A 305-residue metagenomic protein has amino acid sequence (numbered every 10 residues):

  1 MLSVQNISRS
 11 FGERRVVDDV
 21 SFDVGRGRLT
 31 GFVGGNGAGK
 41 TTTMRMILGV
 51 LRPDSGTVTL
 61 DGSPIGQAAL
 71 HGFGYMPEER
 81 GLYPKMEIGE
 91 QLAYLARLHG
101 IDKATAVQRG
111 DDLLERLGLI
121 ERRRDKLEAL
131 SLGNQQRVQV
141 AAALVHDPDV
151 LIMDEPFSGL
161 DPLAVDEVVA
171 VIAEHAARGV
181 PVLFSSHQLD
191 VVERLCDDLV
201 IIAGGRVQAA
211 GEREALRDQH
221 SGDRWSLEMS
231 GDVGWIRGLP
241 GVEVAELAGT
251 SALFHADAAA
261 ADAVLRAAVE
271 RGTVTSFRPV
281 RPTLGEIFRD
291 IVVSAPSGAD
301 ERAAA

Functional and structural regions predicted by a protein language model:
L2, R9-A203, A209: ABC transporter nucleotide-binding domains
Q5, E228, R278-V280: Solvent-exposed beta-strand sheet faces enriched in polar/charged residues
G66, G89, L189, C196 (+4 more regions): Alpha-helix N-cap/helix-start and coil->helix boundary motif
A69, H220, P240, F288-I291: Short, flexible helix/strand-to-coil boundary loops that buttress conserved ligand/catalytic motifs in alpha/beta
V169-H255: ABC transporter nucleotide-binding domain
A258-A305: C-terminal coupling/interaction segments
